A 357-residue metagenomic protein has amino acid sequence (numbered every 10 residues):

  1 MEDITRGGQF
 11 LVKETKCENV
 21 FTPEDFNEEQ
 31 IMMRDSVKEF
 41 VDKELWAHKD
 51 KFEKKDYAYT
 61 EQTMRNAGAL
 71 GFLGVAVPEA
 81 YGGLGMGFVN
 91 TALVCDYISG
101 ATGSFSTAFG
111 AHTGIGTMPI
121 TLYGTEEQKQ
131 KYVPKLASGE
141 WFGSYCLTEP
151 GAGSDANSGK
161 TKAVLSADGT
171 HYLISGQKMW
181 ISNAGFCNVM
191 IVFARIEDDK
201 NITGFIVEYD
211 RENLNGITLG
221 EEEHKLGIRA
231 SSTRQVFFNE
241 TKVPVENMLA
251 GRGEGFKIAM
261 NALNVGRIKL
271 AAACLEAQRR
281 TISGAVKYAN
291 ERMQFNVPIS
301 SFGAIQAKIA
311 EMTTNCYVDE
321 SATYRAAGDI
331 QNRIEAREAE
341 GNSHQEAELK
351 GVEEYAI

Functional and structural regions predicted by a protein language model:
M1-G100, Y123-G124, Q128, A137-G139 (+4 more regions): Alpha-helical interface subdomain recognition
Y57, L84-G85, F105-G114: Active-site nucleophile and cofactor-binding loops and adjacent substrate-binding regions of central metabolic enzymes
G100-G103, A152, M179-G185: Glycine-rich phosphate/pyrophosphate-binding beta-alpha loops
T107-E127, G153-A156, L165: N-terminal glycine-rich flavin-associated loop
G139-L147: A short, Trp-centered hydrophobic/proline-enriched beta-strand micro-motif
S158, N213-K242: Flexible, small-/acidic-enriched active-site or ligand-binding loops
T170-T218: A short core secondary-structure module
E240-I258: Long, acidic (Asp/Glu-rich), low-complexity accessory segments flanking structured domains
